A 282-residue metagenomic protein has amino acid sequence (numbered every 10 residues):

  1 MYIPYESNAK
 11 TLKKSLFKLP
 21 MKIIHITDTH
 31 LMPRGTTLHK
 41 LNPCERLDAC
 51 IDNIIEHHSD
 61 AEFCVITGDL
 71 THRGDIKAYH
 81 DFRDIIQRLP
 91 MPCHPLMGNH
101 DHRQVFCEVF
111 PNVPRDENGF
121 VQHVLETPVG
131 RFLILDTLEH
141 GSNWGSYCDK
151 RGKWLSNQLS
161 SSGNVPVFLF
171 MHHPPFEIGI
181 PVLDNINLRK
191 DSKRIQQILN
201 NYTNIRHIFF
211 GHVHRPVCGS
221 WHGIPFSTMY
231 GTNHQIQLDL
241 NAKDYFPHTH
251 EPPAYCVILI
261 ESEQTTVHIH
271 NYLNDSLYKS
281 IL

Functional and structural regions predicted by a protein language model:
M1-D81, I178-P181: N-terminal active-site segment of His-dependent metallophosphoesterases
Y5, L12-S15, I76-S156, S160-S161 (+5 more regions): Extended active-site neighborhood of metal-dependent phosphoesterases/phosphodiesterases
P20-P33, V129-E139, F168-F170, I224-Y230 (+1 more regions): Active-site-proximal beta-strand elements of phosphoester/diester hydrolases
M32-G35, H72-I76, N99-F106, H140-N143 (+3 more regions): Active-site environment of divalent metal-dependent phosphoester hydrolases
T36-N42, P111-N112, G141, P181-N187 (+1 more regions): Short glycine-enriched, charge-decorated loop/helix-capping segments at active-site entrances that position
C50-F63, W144-P225, T249, V257 (+3 more regions): His/acidic metal-ligating clusters that form di-metal
M229-L240: His/Asp/Glu-enriched short active-site or ligand-binding loop at hydrolase and phosphoryl-transfer sites
